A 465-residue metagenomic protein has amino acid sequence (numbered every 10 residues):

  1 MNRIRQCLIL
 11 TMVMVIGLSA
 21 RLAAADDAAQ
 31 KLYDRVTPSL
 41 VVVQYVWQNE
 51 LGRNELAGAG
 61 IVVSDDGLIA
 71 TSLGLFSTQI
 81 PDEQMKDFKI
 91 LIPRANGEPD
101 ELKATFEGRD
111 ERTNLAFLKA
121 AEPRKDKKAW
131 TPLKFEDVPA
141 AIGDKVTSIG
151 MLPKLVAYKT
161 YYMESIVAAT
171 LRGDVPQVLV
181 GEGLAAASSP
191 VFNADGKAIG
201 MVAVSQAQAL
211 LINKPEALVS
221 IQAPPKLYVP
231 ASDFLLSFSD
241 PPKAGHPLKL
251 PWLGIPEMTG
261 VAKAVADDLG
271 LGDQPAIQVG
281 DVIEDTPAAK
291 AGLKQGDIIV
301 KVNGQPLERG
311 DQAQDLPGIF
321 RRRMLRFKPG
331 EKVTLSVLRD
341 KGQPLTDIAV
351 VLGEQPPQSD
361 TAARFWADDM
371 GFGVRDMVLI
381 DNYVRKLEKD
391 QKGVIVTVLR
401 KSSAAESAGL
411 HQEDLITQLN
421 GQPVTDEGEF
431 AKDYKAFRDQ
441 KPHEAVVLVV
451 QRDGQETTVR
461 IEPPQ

Functional and structural regions predicted by a protein language model:
A23-S72, R112-A116, A141, V146 (+3 more regions): N-terminal activation segment of mature serine protease catalytic domains
D27-Y33, M85, A104, L152-L155 (+4 more regions): C-terminal cap/linker of serine protease catalytic domains
A28, L32, T78-P81, A129-V178 (+5 more regions): Flexible, gly/ser-rich surface segments that form the specificity/activation loops bordering the active-site cleft
V36-R53, A121-P132, Y158-P224, G272-G280 (+1 more regions): Active-site region of chymotrypsin-like
V41-Q44, N49-E83, S189-F192, M201-V204 (+2 more regions): Catalytic histidine site
S64-T113, E122-P123, V204-A209, P215-A217 (+1 more regions): Catalytic-histidine neighborhood of serine endopeptidases, predominantly the chymotrypsin-like S1/PA family
I69-T71, D195-I199, A288-L316, A405-G428: Conserved PDZ fold ligand-binding element
P81-M85, K301-T334, L419-V447: PDZ domains, with a preference for the canonical peptide-binding region formed by the helix
